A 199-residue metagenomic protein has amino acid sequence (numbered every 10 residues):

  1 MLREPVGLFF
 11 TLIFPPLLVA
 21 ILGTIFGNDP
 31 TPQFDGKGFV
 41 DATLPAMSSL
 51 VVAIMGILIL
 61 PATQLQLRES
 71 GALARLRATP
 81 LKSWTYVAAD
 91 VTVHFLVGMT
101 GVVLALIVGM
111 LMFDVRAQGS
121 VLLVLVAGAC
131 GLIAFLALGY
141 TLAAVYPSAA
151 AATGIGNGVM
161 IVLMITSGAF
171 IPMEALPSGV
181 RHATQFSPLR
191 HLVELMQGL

Functional and structural regions predicted by a protein language model:
M1, P5, A72, G179-L199: Hydrophobic alpha-helical segments of integral membrane proteins, encompassing both true transmembrane helices
M1-L73, W84, A89-V102, G109 (+3 more regions): Transmembrane helix-boundary elements of multi-pass transport/secretion proteins, especially ABC-type permease modules
I13, I21-D29, Y146-F186, R190: Transmembrane helix segments
A20, L106-L111, A129, Y140-T141 (+2 more regions): Alpha-helical transmembrane segments of multipass membrane proteins
T63, L106-I107, T141, H191 (+1 more regions): A residue-level signal for alpha-helical anchor/packing sites in multi-pass solute transporters
L67, L111, A144-V145, L199: Helix-to-coil boundary motifs at intracellular loop junctions of multi-pass secondary transporters
R75-W84, V145: Short helix-to-coil transition segments within interhelical loops that connect adjacent transmembrane helices
L123-Y146, M164-S167: Hydrophobic alpha-helical transmembrane segments of polytopic membrane proteins
